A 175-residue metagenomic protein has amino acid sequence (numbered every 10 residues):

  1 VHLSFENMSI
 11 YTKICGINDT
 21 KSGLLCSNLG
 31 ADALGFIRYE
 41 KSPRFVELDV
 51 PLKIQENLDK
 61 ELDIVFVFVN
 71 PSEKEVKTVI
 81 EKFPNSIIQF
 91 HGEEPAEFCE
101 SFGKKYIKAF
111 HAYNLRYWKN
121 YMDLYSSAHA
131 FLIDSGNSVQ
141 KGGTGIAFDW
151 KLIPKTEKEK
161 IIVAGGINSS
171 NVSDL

Functional and structural regions predicted by a protein language model:
L3-L175: Conserved N-terminal beta1-alpha1 strand-loop-helix module at the mouth
